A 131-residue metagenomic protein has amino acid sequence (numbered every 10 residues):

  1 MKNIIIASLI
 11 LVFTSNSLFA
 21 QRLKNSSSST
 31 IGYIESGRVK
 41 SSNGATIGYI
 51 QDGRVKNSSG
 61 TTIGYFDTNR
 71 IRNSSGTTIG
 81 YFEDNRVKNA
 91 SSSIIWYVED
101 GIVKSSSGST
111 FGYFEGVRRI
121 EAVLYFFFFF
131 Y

Functional and structural regions predicted by a protein language model:
K2-I6, V12, N16-R38, N43-T46 (+5 more regions): Long terminal segments
